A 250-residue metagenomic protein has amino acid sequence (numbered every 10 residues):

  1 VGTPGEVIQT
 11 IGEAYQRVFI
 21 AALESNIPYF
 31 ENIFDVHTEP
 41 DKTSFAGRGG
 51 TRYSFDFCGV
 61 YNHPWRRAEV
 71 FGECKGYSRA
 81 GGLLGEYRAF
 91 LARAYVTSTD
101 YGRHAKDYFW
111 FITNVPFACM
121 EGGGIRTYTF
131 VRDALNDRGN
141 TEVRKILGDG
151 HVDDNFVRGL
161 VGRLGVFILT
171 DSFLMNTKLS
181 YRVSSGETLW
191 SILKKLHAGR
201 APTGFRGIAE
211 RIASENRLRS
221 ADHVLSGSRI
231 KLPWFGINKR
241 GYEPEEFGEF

Functional and structural regions predicted by a protein language model:
V1-S180, S185, F247-F250: Mixed-charge (Asp/Glu-Lys/Arg
G12, W65, P202-F205, H223: Alpha-helix N-cap/helix-initiation sites
V18, T188-I192, G204-G207, R211 (+1 more regions): Extracytoplasmic/secreted proteins, especially bacterial periplasmic and envelope-associated proteins
I112-V115, R229, P233-F235: Short loop/turn motifs enriched for small/polar and acidic residues
L179-A201, S228, G236-R240, E245: Primarily a LysM-type cell-wall glycan-binding module
A209-S220: Short acidic beta-strand-loop surface patches of small beta-rich interaction domains
L218-H223, I237-K239: Secretory-pathway/luminal and periplasmic proteins that interact with or process carbohydrate-rich
